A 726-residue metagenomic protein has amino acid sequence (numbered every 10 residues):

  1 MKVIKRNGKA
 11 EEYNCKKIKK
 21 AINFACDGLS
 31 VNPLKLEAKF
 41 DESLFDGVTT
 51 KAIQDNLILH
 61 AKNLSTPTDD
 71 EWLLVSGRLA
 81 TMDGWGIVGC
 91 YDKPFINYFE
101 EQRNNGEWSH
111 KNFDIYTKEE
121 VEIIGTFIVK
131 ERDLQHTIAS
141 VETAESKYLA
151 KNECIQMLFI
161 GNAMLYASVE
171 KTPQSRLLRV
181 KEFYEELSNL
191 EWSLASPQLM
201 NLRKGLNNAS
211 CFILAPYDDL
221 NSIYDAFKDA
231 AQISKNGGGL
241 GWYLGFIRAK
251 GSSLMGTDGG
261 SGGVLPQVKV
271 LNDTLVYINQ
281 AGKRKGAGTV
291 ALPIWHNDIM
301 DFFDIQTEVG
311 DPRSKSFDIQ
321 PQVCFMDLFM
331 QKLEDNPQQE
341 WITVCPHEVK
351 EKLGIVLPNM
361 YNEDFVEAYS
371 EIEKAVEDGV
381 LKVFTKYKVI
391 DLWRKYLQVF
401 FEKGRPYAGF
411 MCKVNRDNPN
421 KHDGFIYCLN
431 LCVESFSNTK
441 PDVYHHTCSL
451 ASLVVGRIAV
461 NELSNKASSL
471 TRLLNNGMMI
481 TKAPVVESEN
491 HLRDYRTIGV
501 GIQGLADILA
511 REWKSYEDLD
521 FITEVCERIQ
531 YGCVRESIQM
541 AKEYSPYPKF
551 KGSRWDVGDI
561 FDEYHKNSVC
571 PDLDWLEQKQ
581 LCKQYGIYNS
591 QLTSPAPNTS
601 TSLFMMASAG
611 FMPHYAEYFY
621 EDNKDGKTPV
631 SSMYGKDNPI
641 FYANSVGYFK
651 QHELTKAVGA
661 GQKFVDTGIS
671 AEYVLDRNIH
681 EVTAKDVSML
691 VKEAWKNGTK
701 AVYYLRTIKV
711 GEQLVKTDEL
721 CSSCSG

Functional and structural regions predicted by a protein language model:
K9, V31-E170, L178-Y184: Core nucleic-acid recognition elements
A10, T49, C154, R179 (+16 more regions): Secondary-structure capping and boundary motifs in well-ordered enzyme cores
N14-V31, G161-A167, A609-H614: Short, surface-exposed, low-complexity cationic segments
W72-G106, F325, V414-P441, I498 (+3 more regions): Terminal amphipathic helices with adjacent charged low-complexity linkers/tails
E120-S140, A144, V433-K440, L474 (+5 more regions): Catalytic alpha/beta core of large soluble enzyme barrels
A150, L158, N162-R176, V180-G256 (+7 more regions): Function-dense linear segments that define catalytic or interfacial modules in macromolecule-processing proteins
S261-K269, V276-R284, T289-I390, P406 (+3 more regions): Conserved catalytic alpha/beta cores of large enzymes that bind or transform nucleotide phosphates and polynucleotides
S469-E489, W513-N598, I669-S670: Internal maturation/activation junctions in enzymes
